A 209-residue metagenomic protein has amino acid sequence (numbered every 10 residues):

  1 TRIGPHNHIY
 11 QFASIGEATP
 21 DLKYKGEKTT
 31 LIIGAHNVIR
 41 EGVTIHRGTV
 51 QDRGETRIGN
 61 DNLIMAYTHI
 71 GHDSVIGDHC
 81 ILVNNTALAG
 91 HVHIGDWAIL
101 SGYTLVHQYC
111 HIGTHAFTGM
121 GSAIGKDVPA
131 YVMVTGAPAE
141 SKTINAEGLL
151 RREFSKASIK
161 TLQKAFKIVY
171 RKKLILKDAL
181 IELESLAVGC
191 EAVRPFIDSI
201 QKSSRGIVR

Functional and structural regions predicted by a protein language model:
T1-E140: Structural signal for interior beta-strand "rungs" in well-ordered beta-sheet cores of soluble enzyme domains
H6, F12, K23, K28 (+3 more regions): Terminal amphipathic alpha-helical/low-complexity segments used for targeting or macromolecular assembly
